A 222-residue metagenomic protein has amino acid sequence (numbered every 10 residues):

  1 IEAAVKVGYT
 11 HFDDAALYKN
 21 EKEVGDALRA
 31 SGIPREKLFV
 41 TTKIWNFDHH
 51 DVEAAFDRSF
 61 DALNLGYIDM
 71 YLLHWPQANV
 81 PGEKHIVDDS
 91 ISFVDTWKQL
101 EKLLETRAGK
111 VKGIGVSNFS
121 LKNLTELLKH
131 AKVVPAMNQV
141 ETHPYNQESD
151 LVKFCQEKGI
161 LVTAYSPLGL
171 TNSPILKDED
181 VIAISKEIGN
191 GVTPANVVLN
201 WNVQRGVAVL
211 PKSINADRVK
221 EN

Functional and structural regions predicted by a protein language model:
I1, E21-S31, V52-D61, N118-V133 (+1 more regions): Distinct, well-ordered alpha-helical segments
I1-L38, G66, Q99-R107, L168-G169: N-terminal binding-site loop/beta-alpha segment at the start of enzyme catalytic domains that lines or forms
H11, Y67-M70, G113, M137: Residues at the N-termini of beta-strands
D13-E23, W45-V52, T142-E148, L170-I175: Acidic-and-aromatic substrate-binding clefts and catalytic sites of carbohydrate-active enzymes
R35-D48, M70-P76, Q139-T142: A short, structured active-site edge motif that brings together acidic residues
T41-D51, E83-D89: Active-site mouth loops of central-metabolism enzymes
E53-L73, E101-L104: CE4/NodB-like, metal-dependent polysaccharide N-deacetylase domain that modifies extracellular/periplasmic N-acetylated
A78-N222: Beta/alpha (TIM)-barrel catalytic core signal, keyed to glycine-rich beta->alpha loops juxtaposed to Asp/Glu that bind
